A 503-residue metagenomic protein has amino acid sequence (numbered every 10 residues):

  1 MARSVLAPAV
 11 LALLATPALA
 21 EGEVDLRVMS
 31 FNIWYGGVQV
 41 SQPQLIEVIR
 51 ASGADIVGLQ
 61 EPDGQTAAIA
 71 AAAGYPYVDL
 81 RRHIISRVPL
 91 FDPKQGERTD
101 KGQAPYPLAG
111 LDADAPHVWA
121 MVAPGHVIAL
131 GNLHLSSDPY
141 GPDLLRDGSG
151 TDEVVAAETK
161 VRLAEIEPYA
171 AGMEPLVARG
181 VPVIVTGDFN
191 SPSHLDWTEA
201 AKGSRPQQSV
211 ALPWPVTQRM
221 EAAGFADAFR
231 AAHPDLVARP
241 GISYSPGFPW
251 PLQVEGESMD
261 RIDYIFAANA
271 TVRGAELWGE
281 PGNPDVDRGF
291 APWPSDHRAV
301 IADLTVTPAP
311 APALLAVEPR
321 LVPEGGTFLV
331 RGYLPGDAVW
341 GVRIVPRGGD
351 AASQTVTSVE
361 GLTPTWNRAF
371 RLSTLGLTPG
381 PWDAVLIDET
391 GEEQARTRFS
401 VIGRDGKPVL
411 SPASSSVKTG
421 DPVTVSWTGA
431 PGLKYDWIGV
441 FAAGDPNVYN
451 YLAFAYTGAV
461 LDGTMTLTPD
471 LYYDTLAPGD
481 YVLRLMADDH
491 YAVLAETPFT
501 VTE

Functional and structural regions predicted by a protein language model:
R3-L6, V10, L19-A72, V127-I128 (+3 more regions): N-terminal, active-site-proximal structural segment of metallo-dependent hydrolase catalytic domains
A15-P17: N-terminal signal peptide c-region/cleavage motif recognized by signal peptidases
E21, P175-P182, S191-A313: Metal-dependent phosphoester-hydrolase catalytic domains
D25-Y35, V127-A156, H297: Active-site-proximal beta-strand elements of phosphoester/diester hydrolases
I56, Q60-L144, E276-G279: Structured beta-strand-rich core segments of catalytic domains in phosphoester-bond hydrolases
Q103-Y106, L145-L163, K202-R205: Surface-exposed cleft-lining segments at the edges of enzyme active sites
A129, E158-F189: His/acidic metal-ligating clusters that form di-metal
P312-E503: Extended, solvent-exposed regions of the mature portions of secreted/cell-surface glycoproteins
